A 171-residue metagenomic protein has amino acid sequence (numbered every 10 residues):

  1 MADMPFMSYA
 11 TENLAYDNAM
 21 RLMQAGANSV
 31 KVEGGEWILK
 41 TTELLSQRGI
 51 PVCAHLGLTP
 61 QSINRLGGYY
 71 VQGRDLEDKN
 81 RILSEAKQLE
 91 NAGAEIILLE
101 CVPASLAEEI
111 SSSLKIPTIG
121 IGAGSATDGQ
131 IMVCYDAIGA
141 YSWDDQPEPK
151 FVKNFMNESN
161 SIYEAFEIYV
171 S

Functional and structural regions predicted by a protein language model:
M1-P149, K153, N160-S171: Alpha/beta enzyme core
